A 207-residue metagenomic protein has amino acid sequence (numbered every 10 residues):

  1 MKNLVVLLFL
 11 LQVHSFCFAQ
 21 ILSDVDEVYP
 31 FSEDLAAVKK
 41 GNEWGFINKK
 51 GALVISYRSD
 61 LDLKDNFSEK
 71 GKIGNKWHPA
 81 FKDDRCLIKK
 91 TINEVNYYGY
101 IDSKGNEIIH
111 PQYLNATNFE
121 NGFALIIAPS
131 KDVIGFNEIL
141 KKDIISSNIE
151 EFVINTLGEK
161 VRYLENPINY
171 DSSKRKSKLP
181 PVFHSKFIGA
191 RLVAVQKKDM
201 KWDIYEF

Functional and structural regions predicted by a protein language model:
M1-L22: Bacterial Sec-dependent N-terminal signal peptides
Q20-F207: Residue-level detector of conserved, function-critical positions
